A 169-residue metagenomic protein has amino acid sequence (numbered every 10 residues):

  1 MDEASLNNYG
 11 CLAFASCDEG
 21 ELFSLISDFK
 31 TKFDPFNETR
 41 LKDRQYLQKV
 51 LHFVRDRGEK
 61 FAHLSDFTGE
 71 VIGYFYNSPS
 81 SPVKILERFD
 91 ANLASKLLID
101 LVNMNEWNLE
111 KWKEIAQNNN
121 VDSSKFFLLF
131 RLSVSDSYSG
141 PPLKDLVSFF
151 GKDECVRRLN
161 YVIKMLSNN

Functional and structural regions predicted by a protein language model:
M1-K30: Polar, glycine-rich mid-to-C-terminal structural blocks that act as macromolecule-binding/assembly scaffolds
N8-L12, H52-E59, L128-S135: Short, hydrophobic/amphipathic alpha-helical patches that form generic packing surfaces within helical domains
A15-E19, A62-S65, D136-L143: Short helix-capping/linker segments at secondary-structure and domain boundaries
C17, L22-L25, E70, L146 (+1 more regions): Generic preference for flexible, low-structure residues
E19-N119: Small-residue-rich helix-loop
E106-S167: Charged substrate- and nucleic-acid-binding regions of tRNA-handling and nucleotidyl-transfer enzymes, centered on
